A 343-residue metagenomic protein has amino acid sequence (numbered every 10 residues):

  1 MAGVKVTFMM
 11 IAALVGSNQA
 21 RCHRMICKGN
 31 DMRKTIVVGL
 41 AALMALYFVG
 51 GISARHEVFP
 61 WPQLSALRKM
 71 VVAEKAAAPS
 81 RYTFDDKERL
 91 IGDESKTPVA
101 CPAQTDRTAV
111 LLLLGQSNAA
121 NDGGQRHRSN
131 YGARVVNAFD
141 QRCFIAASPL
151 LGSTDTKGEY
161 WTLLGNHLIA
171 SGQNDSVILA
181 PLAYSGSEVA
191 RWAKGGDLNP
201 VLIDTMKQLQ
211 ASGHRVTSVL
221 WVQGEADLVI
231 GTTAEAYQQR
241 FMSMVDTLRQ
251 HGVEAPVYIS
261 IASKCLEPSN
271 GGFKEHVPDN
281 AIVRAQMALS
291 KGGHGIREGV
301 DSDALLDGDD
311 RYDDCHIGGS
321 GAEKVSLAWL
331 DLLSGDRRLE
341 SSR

Functional and structural regions predicted by a protein language model:
V4-F8, G16-D31: Short, Lys/Arg-enriched N-terminal segments with co-localized hydrophobic residues within the first ~10-30 amino acids
F8-A12, I36: N-terminal compositionally biased, intrinsically disordered segments and leader/signal-like regions
C27-A45: N-terminal Sec-pathway targeting helices
G39, L46-R343: Cell-envelope and extracellular/periplasmic
